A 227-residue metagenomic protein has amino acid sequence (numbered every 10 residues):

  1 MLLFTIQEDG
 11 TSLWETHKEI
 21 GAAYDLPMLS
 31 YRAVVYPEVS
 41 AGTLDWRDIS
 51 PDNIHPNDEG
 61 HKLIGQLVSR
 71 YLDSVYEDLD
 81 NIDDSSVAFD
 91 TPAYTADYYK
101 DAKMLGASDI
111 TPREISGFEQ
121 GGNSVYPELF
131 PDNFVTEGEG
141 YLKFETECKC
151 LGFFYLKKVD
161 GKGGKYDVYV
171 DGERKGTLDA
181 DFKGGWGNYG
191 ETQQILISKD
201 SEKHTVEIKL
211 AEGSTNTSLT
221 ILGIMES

Functional and structural regions predicted by a protein language model:
M1-F4, F153: Structural beta-sheet core signal
L2-L3, T11, E202: Generic low-polarity alpha-helical segments
L3-F4, V34-R47, I115-E128: Hydrophobic transmembrane alpha-helix bundles
Q7-K103: Catalytic His-Asp segment of secreted/periplasmic serine-dependent ester chemistry enzymes
Q66-S227: Conserved catalytic region of serine esterases and O-acyltransferases that act on ester linkages in lipids
